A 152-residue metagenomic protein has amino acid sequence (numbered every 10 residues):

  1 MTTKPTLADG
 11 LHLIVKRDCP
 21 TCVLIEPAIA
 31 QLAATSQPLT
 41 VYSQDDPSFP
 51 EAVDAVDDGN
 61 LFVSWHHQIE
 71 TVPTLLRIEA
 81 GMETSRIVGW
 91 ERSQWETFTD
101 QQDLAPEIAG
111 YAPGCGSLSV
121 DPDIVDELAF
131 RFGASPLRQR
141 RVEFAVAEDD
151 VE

Functional and structural regions predicted by a protein language model:
M1-G10, D18-P38, Y42-D45, W65-V72 (+1 more regions): Non-globular targeting/processing and membrane-anchoring segments
V15: Short metal-coordination and nucleic-acid-contact micro-motifs, chiefly zinc-binding Cys/His arrays
S36-N60: Thiol-based oxidoreductase modules, predominantly thioredoxin-like and allied folds used for disulfide exchange
